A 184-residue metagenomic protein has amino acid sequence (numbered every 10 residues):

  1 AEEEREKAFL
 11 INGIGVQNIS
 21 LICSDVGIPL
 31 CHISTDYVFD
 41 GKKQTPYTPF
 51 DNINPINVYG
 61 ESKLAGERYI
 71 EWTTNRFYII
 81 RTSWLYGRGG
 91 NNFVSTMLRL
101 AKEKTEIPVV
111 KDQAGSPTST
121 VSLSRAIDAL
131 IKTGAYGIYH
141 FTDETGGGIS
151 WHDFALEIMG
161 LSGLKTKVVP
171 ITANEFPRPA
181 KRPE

Functional and structural regions predicted by a protein language model:
E3-C31: NAD(P)-cofactor binding segment of oxidoreductase domains
E3-E6, D36-I56: Active-site "gating" loop of Rossmann-like NAD(P)-dependent oxidoreductase/epimerase domains
V16-I19, E67, I127: Conserved internal alpha-helix within the Rossmann fold of NAD(P)-dependent oxidoreductases
S24, N54-Y78: Active-site Tyr-X1-5-Lys
L30-T35, D40, I80-T82: SDR active-site strand-loop-helix element
I56-Y59, Y86, D112, Y139: Catalytic tyrosine of NAD(P)H-dependent dehydrogenase/reductases that use a Tyr as the general acid/base
R68-S116, T120-S122, D128: NAD(P)-dependent short-chain dehydrogenase/reductase
S124-I127, T133-K181: Mid/C-terminal beta-alpha module of Rossmann-like enzyme folds, strongest in SDR-family dehydrogenases/epimerases
